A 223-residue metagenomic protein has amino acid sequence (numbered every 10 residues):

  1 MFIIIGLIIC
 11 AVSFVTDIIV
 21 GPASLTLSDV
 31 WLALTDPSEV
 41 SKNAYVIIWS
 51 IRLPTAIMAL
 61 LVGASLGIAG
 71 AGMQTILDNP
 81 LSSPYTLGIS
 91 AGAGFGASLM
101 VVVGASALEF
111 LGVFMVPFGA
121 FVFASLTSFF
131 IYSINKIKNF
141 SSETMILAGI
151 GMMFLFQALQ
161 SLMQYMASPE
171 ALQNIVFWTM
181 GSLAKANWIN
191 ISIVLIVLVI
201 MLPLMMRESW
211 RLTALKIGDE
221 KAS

Functional and structural regions predicted by a protein language model:
M1-S223: Alpha-helical transmembrane segments in inner-membrane proteins
